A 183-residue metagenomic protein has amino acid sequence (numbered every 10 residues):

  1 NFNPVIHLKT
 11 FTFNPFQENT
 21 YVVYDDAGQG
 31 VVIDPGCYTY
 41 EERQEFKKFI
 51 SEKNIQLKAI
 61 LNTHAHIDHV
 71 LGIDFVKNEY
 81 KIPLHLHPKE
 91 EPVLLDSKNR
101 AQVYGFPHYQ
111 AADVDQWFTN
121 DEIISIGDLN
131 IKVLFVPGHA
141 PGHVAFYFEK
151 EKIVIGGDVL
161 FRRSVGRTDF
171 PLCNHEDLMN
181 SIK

Functional and structural regions predicted by a protein language model:
F2-H7, Q102-F106, G127-D128: Short Pro/Gly-enriched beta-strand edge/turn motifs at strand-loop
P4-K53, A145-G157: Conserved beta-strand hairpin/beta-sheet module of binuclear metal-dependent hydrolase folds, prominently
F11, V23, N120-G127: Short acidic-hydrophobic surface loop/beta-edge motif
F11-F13, P107-H108, D113-D115, F135-P137: Short Gly/Pro-enriched turn/cap motifs at secondary-structure boundaries
V23, T63, V136: Conserved S/T- and glycine-rich ATP-binding loop of Class I adenylate-forming
G30, I60, P83, F135 (+1 more regions): Hydrophobic "anchor" residues on beta-strands that sit immediately upstream of conserved functional sites
C37-R43, K47-S125: Active-site HxH/HxHxD metal-binding segment of metal-dependent hydrolases
C37-Y38, R100, L129-K183: Metallo-beta-lactamase
